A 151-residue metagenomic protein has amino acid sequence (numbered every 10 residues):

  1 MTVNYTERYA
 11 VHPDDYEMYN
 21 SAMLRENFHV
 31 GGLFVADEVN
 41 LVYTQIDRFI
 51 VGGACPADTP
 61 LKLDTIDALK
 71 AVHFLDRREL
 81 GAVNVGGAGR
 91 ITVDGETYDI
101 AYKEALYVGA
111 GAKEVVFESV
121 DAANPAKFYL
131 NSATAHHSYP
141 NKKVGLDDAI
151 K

Functional and structural regions predicted by a protein language model:
M1-A71, L75-R78, A135: Transition-metal
G52, N84, N131: Short beta-strand segments
K62-D64, D99-K103, K142-V144: Short amphipathic beta-strand/extended segments with alternating polar/hydrophobic composition
F74-R90: Short, conserved beta-strand element in jelly-roll/cupin
I91-V93, F117: Short hydrophobic/aromatic-rich beta-strand segments that constitute the beta-sheet cores of beta-sandwich/beta-barrel
V93-A110: Short acidic-glycine-tyrosine-enriched beta hairpin
A112-V115: Short, charged beta-turn/beta-strand-edge "cap" motif at the junction between a beta-strand and an adjacent loop
F117-K151: Surface-exposed beta-loop interaction hotspot
